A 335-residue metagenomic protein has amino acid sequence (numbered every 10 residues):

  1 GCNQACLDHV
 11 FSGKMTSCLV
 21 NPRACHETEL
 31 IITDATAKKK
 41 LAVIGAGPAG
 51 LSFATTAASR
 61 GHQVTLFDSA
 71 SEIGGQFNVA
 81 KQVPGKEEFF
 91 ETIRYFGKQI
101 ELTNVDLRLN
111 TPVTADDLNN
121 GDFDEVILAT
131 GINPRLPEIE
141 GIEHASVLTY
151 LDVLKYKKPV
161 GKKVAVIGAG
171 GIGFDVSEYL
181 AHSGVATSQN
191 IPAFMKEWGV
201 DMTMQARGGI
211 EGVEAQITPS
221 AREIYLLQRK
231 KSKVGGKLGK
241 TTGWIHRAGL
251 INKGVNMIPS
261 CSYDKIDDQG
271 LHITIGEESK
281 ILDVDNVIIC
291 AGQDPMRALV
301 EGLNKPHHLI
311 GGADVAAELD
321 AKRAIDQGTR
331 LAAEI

Functional and structural regions predicted by a protein language model:
G1-K38: Cysteine-cluster motifs in flexible loop/terminal segments that predominantly coordinate metals
Q4-F11, R23, E101, V105 (+3 more regions): Generic secondary-structure signature for well-ordered alpha-helical cores
S12, L41, L51, E87-R94 (+3 more regions): Electropositive phosphate-/nucleotide-binding environments in soluble metabolic enzymes
V20-A24, L30, I73-G75, V79 (+2 more regions): Membrane-interfacial segments at transmembrane helix termini in multi-pass membrane proteins
A35-S69, I73, R108-D122, T130-I139 (+3 more regions): Rossmann-like dinucleotide/flavin-binding elements
G75-F123, G235-C261: N-terminal Rossmann-like dinucleotide/flavin-binding domain of flavoprotein oxidoreductases that bind FAD/FMN
D267-H272: Short, hydrophobic/aromatic-rich segments at coil-to-beta transitions
